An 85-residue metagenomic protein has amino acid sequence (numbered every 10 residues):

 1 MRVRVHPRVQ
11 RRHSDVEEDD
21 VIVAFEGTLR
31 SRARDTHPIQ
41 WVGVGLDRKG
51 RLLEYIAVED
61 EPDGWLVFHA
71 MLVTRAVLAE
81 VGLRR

Functional and structural regions predicted by a protein language model:
M1-R85: Ribonuclease/tRNase effector modules and their secretory precursors
